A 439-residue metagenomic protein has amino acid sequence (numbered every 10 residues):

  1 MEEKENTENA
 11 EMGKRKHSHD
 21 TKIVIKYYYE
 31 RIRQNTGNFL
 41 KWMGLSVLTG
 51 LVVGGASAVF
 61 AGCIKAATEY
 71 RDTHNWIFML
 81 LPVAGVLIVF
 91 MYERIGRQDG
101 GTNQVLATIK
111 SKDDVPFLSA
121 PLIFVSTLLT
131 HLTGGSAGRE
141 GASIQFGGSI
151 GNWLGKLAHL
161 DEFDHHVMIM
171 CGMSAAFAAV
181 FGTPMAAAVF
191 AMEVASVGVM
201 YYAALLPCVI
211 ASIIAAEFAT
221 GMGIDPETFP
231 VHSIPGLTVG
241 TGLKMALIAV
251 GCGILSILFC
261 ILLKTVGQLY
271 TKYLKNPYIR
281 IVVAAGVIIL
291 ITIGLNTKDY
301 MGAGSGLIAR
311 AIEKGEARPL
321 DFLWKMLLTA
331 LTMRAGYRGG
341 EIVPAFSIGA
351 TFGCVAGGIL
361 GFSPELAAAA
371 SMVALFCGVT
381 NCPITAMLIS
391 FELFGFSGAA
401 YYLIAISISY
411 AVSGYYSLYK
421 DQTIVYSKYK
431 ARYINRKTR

Functional and structural regions predicted by a protein language model:
M1-R439: Alpha-helical transmembrane segments and immediately membrane-proximal extracytoplasmic
